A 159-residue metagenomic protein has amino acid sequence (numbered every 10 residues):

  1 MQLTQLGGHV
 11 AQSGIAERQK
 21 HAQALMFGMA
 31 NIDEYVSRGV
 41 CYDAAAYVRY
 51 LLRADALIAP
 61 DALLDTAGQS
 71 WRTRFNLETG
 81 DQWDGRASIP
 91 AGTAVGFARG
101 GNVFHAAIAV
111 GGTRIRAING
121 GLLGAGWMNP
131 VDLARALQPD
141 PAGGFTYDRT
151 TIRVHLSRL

Functional and structural regions predicted by a protein language model:
M1-S70: N-terminal capping segments
L3-T4, V10, A24, Y35 (+4 more regions): Compositionally biased, low-complexity repeat tracts
M29, S37, A44, R49 (+6 more regions): Intrinsically disordered, low-complexity regions enriched in small/polar residues
A59-V131: ...with weaker cross-activation on analogous glycine-rich loops/strands in unrelated enzymes
A109-L159: Aromatic- and glycine-rich peptidoglycan recognition patches
